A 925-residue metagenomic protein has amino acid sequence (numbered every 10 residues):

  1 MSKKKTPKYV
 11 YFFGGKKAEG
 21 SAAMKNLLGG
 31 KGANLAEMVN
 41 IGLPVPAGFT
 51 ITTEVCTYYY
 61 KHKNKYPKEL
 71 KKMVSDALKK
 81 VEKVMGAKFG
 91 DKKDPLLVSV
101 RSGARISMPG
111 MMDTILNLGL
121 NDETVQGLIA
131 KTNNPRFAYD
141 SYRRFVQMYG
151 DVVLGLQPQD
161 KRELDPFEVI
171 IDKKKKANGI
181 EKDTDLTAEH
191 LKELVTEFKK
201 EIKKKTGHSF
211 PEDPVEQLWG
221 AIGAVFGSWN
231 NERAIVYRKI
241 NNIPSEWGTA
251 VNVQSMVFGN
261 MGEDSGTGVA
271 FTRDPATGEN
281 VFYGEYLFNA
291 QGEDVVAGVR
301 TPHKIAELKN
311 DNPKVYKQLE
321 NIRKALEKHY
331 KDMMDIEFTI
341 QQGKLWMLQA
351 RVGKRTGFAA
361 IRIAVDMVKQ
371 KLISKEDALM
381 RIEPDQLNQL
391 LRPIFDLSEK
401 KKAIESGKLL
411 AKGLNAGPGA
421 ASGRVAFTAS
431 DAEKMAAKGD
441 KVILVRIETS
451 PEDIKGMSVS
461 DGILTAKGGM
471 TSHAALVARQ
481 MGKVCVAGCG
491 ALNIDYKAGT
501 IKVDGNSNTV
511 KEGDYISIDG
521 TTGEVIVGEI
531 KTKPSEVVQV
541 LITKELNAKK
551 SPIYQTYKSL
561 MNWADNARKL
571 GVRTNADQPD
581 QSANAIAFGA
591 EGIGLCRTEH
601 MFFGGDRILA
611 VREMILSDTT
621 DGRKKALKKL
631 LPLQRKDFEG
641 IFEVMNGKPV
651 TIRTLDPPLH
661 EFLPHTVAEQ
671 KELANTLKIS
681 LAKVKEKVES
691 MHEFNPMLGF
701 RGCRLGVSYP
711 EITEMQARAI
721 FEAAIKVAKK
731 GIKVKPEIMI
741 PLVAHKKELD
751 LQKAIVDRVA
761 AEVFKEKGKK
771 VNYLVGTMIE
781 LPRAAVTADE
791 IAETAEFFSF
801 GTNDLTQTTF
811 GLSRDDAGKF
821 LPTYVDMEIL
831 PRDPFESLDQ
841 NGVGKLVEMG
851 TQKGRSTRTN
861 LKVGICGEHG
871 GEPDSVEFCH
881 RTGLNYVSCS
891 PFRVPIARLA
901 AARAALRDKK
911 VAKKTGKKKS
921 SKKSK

Functional and structural regions predicted by a protein language model:
S2-E405, E433-A436, D440-I443, S450-E452 (+13 more regions): Nucleotide/phosphate-binding sheet-loop regions of phosphoryl- and nucleotidyl-transfer enzymes
K17-K25, G417-V459, R568-L570, V843-T859: C-terminal accessory/binding modules appended to enzymatic or scaffolding proteins
F49, A466-G468, A487-G490, C596 (+2 more regions): Short beta->alpha connector loops at strand-helix junctions that form conserved, small/polar/Pro-enriched
D76, R238-I243, L379-V442, E524-R568 (+4 more regions): Long, charged amphipathic helices and adjacent flexible linkers at domain junctions
R101-S102, V537-Q539, E545-K918, K925: Conserved alpha/beta-domain cores
N252, A426, I443-V445, L464 (+3 more regions): Structural motif
K344-W346, I443, S450-S458, G462 (+8 more regions): Glycine-rich phosphate/ribose-binding loops and adjacent secondary-structure elements that form binding surfaces
G505-G523, V527-T532, E536-V537: Phosphate/pyrophosphate-binding betaalpha-module
